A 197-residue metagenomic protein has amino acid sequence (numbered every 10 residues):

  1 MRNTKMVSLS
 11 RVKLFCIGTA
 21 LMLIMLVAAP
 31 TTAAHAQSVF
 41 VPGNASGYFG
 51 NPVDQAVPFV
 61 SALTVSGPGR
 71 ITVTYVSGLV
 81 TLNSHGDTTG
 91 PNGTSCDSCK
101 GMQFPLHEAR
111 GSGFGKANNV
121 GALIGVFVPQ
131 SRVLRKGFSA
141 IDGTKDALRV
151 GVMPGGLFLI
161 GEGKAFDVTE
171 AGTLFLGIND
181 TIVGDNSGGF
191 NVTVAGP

Functional and structural regions predicted by a protein language model:
R2-T4, A33-H35: Short, Lys/Arg-enriched N-terminal segments with co-localized hydrophobic residues within the first ~10-30 amino acids
N3-A20: Bacterial N-terminal signal peptides that target proteins for export
S8-S10, A29, G67: Serine/threonine-rich low-complexity intrinsically disordered regions
L21-I24, K164: Generic detector of short alpha-helix boundary/capping microenvironments and adjacent low-complexity segments
I24-A33: C-terminal segment of classical bacterial N-terminal signal peptides
A36-P197: Gly-Asp-aromatic-enriched flexible segments
